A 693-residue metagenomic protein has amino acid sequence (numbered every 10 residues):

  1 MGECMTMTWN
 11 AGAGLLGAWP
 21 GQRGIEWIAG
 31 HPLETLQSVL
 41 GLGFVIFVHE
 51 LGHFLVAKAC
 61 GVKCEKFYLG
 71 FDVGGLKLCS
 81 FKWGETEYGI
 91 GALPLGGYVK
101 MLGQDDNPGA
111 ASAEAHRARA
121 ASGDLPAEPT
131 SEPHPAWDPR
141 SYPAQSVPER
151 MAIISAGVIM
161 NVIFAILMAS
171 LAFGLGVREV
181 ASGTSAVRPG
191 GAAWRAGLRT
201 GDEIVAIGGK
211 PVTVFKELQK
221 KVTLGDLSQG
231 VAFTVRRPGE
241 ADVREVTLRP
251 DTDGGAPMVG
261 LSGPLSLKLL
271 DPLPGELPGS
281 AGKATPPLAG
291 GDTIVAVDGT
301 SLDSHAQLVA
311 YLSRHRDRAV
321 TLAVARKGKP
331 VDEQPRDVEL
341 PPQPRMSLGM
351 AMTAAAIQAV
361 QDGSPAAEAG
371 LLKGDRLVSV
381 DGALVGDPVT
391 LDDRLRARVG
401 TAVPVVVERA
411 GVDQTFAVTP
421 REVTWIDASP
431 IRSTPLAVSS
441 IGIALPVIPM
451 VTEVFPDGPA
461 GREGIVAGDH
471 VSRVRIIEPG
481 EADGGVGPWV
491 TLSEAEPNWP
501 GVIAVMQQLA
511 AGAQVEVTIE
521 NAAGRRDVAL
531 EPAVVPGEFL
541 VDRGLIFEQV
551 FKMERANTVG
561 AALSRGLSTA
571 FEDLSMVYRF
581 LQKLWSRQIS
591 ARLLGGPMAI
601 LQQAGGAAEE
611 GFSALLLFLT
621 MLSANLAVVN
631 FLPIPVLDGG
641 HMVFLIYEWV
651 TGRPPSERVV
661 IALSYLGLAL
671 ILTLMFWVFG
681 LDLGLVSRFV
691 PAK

Functional and structural regions predicted by a protein language model:
G2-C4, T8-P32, E132-E149, A256-V295 (+9 more regions): Functional transmembrane alpha-helices
C4, W19, G30-P133, V629-T651: Small-residue-rich helix-interface/hinge motifs
G17-A18, Q104-S112, A121-G123, S185-G255 (+6 more regions): Juxtamembrane extramembrane loops of integral membrane proteins
Q37, G41-F44, A59, G97 (+11 more regions): Internal alpha-helical transmembrane segments
L55, A59, I166, S170-L175 (+6 more regions): Structural signature of transmembrane alpha-helix termini at the membrane-water interface
K77-C79, S155, E217-K221, V246-L248 (+7 more regions): Short beta-alpha junctions and helix-cap segments that line functional grooves
N107, S112-A118, V177-S185, D682-K693: Hydrophobic alpha-helical transmembrane segments and immediately flanking/interface helices in integral membrane
